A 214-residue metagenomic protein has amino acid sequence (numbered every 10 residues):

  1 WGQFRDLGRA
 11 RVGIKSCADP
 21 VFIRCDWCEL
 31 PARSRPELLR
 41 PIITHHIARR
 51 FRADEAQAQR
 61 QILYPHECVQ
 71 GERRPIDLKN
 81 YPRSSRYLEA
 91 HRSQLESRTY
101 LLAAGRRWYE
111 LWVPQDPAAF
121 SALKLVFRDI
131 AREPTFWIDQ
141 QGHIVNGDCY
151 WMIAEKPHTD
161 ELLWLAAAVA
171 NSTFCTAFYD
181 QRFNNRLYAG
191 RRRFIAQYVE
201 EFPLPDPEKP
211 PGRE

Functional and structural regions predicted by a protein language model:
W1-R213: Polybasic, glycine- and aromatic-enriched phosphate-binding surface used to engage nucleic acids
